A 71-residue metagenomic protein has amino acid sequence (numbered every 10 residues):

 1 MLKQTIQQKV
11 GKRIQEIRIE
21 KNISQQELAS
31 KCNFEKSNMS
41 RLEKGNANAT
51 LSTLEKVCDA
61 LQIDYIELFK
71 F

Functional and structural regions predicted by a protein language model:
M1-K9: A detector for short, charged/polar N-terminal pre-domain segments
Q8, I19-E20, N48: Short amphipathic helical patch at the helix-1/turn junction of helix-turn-helix
K12-S30: Short basic helix-loop element that most often maps to the first helix and adjoining turn of HTH DNA-binding modules
I14, L28-A29, M39-L42, L68: Conserved hydrophobic/aromatic packing and binding residues within compact polymer-binding modules
I14, Q25, K36, L51-L54: Helix-turn-helix DNA-binding elements, focusing on the entry/boundary residues of the two helices that contact DNA
N33-A47: Recognition helix of helix-turn-helix/homeodomain-like DNA-binding domains that insert into the DNA major groove
T50-E67: DNA major-groove recognition helix of helix-turn-helix/homeodomain DNA-binding modules
